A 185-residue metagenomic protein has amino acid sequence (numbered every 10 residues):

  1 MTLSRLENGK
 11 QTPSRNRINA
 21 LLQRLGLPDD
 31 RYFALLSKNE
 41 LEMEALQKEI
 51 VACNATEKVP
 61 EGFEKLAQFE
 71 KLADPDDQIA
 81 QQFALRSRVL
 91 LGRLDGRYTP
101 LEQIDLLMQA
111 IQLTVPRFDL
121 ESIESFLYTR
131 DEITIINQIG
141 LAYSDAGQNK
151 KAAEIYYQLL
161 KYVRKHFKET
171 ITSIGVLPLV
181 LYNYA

Functional and structural regions predicted by a protein language model:
M1-T12: Recognition helix of helix-turn-helix/homeodomain-like DNA-binding domains that insert into the DNA major groove
N16-R31: DNA major-groove recognition helix of helix-turn-helix/homeodomain DNA-binding modules
E40-L41, P75-Q81, I123-E132, I171-G175: Residue signature of alpha-solenoid helical repeat architecture, marking inter-repeat boundaries and helix-start
E44, K48-V51, A80-L91, D131 (+2 more regions): "A position-specific structural signal for the A-helix of alpha-solenoid helical repeats
E44-L72: Alpha-helical segment of the N-proximal tetratricopeptide repeat
I50-P60, L90-L106, G140-E154, A185: Short coil/turn connectors between adjacent alpha-helices in alpha-solenoid helical repeat scaffolds
E64-D74, M108-E121, A153-E169: Amphipathic alpha-helical segments of tetratricopeptide repeats
Q138-A185: Alpha-helical adaptor scaffolds
